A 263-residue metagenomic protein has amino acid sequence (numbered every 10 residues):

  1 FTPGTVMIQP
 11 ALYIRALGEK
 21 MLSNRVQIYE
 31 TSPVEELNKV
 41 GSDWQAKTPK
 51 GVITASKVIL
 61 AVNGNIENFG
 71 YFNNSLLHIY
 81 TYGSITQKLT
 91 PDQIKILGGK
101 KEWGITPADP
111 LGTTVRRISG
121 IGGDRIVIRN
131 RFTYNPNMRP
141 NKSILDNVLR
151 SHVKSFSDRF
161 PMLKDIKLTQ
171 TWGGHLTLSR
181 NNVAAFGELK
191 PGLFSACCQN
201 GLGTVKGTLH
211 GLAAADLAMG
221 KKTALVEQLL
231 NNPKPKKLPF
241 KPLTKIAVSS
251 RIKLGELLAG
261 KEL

Functional and structural regions predicted by a protein language model:
F1-K57: Helical element adjacent to the flavin cofactor pocket in flavoenzyme catalytic cores
I8, L17, S56, A61 (+5 more regions): N-terminal FAD-binding dinucleotide-binding subdomain shared by FAD-dependent oxidases/monooxygenases
L22-Q27, K39, L89, G120 (+2 more regions): Generic secondary-structure signature for well-ordered alpha-helical cores
Y29, I59, F194-A196: Hydrophobic/aromatic beta-strand patches that form the interior of the parallel beta-sheet core in alpha/beta enzyme
V34-E36, D43, V52-D92, I96-L189: Active-site substrate-recognition segment that forms the wall of the catalytic cavity or substrate channel
T133-L254: C-terminal catalytic lobe of FAD-dependent flavoproteins
A259-L263: Short linear elements at protein peripheries
